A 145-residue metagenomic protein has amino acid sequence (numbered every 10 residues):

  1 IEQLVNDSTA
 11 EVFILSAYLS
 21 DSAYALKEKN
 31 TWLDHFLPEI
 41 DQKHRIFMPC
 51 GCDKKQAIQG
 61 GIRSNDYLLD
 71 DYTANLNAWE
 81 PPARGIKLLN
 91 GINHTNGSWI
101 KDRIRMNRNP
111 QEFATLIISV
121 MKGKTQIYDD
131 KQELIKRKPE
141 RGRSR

Functional and structural regions predicted by a protein language model:
I1-E28, L33: Substrate-recognition element of Asp-dependent hydrolases with the DxDx(T/V) motif
V12-I14, D21-A25, D53-A57, N75-A78 (+1 more regions): Short catalytic/ligand-binding loop motif for oxyanion handling, primarily in non-cytosolic enzymes, centered on
K27, I40-F47, I62, K101: Lumenal/extracellular "mature" regions of secretory-pathway glycan-modifying transferases
R45-E80: Conserved Lys-Pro-Asp/Glu-containing loop-to-beta segment of HAD-superfamily phosphomonoesterases, centered on
Y67-R108: Acidic, Mg2+-coordinating phosphoryl-transfer loop and its flanking beta/alpha structural elements, shared across
N93-R137: Ligand-binding grooves and catalytic loops that recognize ribose/phosphate and carbohydrate rings, and esterified lipid
K136-R145: Non-Sec secretion/translocation targeting segments of pathogen effectors
